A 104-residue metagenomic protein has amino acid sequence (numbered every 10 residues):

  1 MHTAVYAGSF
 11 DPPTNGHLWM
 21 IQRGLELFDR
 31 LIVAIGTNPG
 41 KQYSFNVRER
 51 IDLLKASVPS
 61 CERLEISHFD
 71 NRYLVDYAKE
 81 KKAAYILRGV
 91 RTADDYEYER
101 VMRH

Functional and structural regions predicted by a protein language model:
M1-H104: Nucleotidyltransferase catalytic core that binds NTPs
